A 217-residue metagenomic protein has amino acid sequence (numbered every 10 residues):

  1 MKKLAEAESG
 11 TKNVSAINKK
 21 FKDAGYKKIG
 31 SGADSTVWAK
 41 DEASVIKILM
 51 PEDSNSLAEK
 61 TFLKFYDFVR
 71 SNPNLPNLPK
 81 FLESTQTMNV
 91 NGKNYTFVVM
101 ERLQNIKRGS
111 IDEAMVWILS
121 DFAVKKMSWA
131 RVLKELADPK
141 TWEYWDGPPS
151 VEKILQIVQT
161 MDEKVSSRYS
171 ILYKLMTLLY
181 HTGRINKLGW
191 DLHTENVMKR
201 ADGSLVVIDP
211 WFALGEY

Functional and structural regions predicted by a protein language model:
A5-E42: ATP-binding glycine-rich phosphate-binding loop
S31-T85: ATP-binding glycine-rich loop module of kinase domains
W38-E42, R102, R200: Active-site beta-strand termini and strand-to-loop segments that position acidic
N77-R168: Conserved structural core of kinase catalytic domains
I157-T160, K174-L178: Extracytoplasmic/periplasmic ligand-binding sensor domains of two-pass membrane signal-transduction receptors
L178-K187: Protein kinase catalytic-loop region centered on the HRD/HxD motif
N186-Y217: Catalytic activation segment of kinase domains across protein kinase-like and atypical kinase folds
